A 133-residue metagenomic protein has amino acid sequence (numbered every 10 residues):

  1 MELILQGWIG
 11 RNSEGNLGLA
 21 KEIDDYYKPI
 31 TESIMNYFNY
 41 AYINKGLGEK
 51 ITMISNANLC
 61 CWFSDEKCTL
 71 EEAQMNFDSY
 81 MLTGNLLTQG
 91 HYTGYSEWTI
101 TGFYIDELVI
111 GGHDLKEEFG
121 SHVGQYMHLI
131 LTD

Functional and structural regions predicted by a protein language model:
M1-M81: OB-fold ssDNA-binding interfaces and closely related basic DNA-contact patches used across DNA replication/repair
I9-N12, L17-A20, G48-K50, L86 (+5 more regions): Compositionally biased, intrinsically disordered low-complexity regions
E32, I43, L47, C68 (+4 more regions): Short linear sequence elements within intrinsically disordered, low-complexity coil regions
E66-G112: Amphipathic protein-protein interaction modules
E97, G102-D133: Short, compact, well-ordered microdomains
